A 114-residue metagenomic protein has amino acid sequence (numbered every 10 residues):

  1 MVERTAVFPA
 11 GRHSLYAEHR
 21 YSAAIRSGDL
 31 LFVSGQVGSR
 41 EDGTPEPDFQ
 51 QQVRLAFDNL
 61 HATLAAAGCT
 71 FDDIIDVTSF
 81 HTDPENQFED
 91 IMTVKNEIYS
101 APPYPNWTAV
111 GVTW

Functional and structural regions predicted by a protein language model:
M1-D58, A62-I75, H81-W114: N-terminal presequence-like segments and the immediate start of the first folded domain
